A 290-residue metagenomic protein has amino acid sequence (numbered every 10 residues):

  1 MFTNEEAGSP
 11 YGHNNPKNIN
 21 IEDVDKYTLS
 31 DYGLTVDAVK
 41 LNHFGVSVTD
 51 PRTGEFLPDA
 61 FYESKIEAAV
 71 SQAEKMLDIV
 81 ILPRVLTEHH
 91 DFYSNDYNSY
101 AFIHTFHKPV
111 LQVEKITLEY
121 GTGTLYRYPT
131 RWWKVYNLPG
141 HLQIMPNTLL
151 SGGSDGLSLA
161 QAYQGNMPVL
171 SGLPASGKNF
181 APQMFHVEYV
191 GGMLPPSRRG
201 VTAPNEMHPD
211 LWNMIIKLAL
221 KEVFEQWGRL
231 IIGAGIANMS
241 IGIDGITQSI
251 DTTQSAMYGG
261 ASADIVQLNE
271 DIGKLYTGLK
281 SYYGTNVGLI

Functional and structural regions predicted by a protein language model:
M1-N213, K217, Q226-R229, M257-I290: Conserved short "hinge" loops at termini or chain/domain junctions
Q226-G242, I246: Short conserved catalytic/interaction loops centered on acidic-Pro-aromatic/His motifs
G242-S262: Protein-protein interaction interfaces in oligomeric scaffolds, predominantly long amphipathic alpha-helices
